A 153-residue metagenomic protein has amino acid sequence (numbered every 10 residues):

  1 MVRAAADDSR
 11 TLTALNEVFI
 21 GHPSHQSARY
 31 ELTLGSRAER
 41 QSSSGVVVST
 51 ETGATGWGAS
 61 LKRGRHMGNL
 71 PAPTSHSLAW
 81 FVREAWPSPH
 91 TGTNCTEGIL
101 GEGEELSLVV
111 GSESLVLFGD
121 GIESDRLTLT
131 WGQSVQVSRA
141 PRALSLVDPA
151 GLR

Functional and structural regions predicted by a protein language model:
M1-G45, T55-R153: Catalytic phosphate-donor-binding core of small-molecule kinases
E51-T52: Glycine-/small-residue-rich beta->alpha transition segments that form the dinucleotide
